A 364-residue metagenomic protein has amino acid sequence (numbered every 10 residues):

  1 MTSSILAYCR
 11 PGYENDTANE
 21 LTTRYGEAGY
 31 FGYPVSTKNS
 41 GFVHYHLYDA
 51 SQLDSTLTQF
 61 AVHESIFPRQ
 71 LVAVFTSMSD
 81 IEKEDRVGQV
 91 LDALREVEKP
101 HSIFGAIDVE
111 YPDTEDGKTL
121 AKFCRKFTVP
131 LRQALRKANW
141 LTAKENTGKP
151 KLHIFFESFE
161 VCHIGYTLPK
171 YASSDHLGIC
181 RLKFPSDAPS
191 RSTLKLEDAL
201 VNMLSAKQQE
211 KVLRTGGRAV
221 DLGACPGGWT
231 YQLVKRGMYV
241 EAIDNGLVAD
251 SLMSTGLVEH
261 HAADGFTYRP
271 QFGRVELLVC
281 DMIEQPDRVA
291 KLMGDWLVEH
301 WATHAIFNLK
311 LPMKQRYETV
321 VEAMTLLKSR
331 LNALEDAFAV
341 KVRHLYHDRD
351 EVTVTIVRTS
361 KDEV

Functional and structural regions predicted by a protein language model:
M1-V364: SAM-dependent transferase fold signal centered on methyltransferase-like domains, encompassing both Class I
